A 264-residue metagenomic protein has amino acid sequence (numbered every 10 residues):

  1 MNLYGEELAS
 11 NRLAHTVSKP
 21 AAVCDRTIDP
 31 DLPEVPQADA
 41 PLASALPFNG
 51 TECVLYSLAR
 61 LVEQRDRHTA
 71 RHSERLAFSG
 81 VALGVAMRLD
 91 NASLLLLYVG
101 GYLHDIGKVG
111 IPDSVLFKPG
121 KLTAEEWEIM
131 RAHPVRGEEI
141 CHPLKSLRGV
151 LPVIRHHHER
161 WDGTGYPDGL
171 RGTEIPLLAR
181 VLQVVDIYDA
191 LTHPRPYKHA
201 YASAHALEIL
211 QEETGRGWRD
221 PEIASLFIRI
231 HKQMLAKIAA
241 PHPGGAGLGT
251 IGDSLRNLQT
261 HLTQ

Functional and structural regions predicted by a protein language model:
L3-E7, N11-R12, S18-Q264: Histidine- and acidic-residue-rich, metal-dependent catalytic cores
